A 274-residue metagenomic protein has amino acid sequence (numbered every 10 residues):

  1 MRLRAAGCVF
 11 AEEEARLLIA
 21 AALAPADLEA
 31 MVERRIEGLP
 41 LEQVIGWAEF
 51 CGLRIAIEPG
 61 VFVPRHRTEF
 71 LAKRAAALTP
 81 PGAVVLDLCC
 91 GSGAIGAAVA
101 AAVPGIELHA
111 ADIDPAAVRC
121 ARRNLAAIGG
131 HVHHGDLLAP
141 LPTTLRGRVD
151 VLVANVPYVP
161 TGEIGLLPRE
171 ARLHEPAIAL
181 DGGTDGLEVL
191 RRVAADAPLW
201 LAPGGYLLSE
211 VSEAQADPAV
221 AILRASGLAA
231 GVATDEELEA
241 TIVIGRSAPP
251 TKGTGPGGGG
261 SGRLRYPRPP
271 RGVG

Functional and structural regions predicted by a protein language model:
M1-V9: Non-catalytic nucleic-acid substrate-recognition regions in nucleic-acid-modifying enzymes
E12-A77: Conserved AdoMet
L18, G38, T68, I95 (+6 more regions): Residue-level signal for inorganic ion chemistry
R67-L166, A214: Conserved SAM/SAH cofactor-binding pocket of Class I
P80, E175, L201-P203: Helix-to-beta-strand junctions that scaffold the AdoMet/dcAdoMet cofactor pocket in Class I SAM-dependent enzymes
V156-V189: Mobile active-site "lid"/loop adjacent to the S-adenosyl-L-methionine
T184-G245: Conserved Class I SAM-dependent methyltransferase catalytic core
P267-V273: Short, intrinsically disordered C-terminal tails of secreted or membrane-associated proteins
